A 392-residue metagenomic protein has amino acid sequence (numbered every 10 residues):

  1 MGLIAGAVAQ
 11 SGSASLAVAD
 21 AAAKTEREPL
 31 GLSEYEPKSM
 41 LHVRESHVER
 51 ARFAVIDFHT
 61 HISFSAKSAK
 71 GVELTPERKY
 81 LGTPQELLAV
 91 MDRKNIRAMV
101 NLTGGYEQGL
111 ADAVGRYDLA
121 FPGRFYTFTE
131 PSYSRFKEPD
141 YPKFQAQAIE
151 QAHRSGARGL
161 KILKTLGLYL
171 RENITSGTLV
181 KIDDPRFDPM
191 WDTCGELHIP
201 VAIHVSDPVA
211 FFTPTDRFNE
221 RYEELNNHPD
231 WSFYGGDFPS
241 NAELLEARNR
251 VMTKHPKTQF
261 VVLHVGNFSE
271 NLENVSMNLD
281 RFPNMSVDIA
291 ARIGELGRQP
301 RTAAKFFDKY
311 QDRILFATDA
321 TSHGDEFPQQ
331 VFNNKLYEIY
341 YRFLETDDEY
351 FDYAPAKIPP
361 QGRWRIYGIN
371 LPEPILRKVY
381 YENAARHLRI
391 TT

Functional and structural regions predicted by a protein language model:
M1-V18: N-terminal export signals
V18-A120, N383: An N-terminally biased module of ancient metal coordination in phosphate/nucleic-acid-related enzymes
A19-E26, L30-S39, L81, G236 (+2 more regions): H/E-rich (His + Asp/Glu) clusters that bind or coordinate divalent metals
T25-S39, L110-W231, P283: Active-site gating/metal-coordination segments in enzymes
H47-R50, L87-K94, D112-Y126, Q147-A157 (+4 more regions): Acidic (Asp/Glu)-rich catalytic clusters
V55-T60, A98-N101, F125-E130, L160-I162 (+4 more regions): Hydrophobic faces of well-ordered beta-strands that scaffold small-molecule active sites in alpha/beta enzyme cores
F64, A69, V201-N219, T321-D348: Short, solvent-exposed beta-strand-terminating loops
F64-K67, P76-G82, N101-D112, S134-K143 (+4 more regions): Acidic-and-aromatic substrate-binding clefts and catalytic sites of carbohydrate-active enzymes
